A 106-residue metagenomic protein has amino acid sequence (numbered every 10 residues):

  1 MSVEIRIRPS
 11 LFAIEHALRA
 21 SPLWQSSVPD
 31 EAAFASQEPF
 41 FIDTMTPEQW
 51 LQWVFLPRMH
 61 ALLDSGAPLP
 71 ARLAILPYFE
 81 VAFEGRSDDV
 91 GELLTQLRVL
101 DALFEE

Functional and structural regions predicted by a protein language model:
S2-A33, Q37-E38, L76, D88-L97 (+1 more regions): N-terminal intrinsically disordered, cationic/polar leader segments that include organellar targeting peptides
I14-A17, T44, L51, F55: Hydrophobic alpha-helical packing segments in soluble, helical-rich domains
P22, E48-L51: Short, low-complexity intrinsically disordered segments
S36-Q49: Alpha-helical scaffold segments that form or flank carboxylate-/histidine-based iron centers
W50-A82: Mid-chain, well-packed structural core segment of small domains
V81-D89: Short, highly charge-biased, low-complexity peptide segments
